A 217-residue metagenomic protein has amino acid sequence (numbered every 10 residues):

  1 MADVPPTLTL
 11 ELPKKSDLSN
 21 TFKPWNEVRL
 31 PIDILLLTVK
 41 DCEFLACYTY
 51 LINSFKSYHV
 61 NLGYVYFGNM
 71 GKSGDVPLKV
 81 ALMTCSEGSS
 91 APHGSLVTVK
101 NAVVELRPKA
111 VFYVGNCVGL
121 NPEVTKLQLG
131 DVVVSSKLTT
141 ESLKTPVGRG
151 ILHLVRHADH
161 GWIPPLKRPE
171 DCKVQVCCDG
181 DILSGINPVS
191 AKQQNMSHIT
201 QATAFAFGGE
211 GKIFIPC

Functional and structural regions predicted by a protein language model:
M1-C217: Intrinsic-disorder/coil detector with helix-boundary
